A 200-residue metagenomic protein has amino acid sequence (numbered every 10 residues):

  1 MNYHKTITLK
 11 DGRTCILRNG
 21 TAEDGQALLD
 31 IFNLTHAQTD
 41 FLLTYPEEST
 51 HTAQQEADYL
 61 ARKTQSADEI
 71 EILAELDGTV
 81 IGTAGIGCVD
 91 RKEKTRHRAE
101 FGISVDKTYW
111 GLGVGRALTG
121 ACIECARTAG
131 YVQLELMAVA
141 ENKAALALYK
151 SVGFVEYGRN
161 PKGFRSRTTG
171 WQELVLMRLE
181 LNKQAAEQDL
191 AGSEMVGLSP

Functional and structural regions predicted by a protein language model:
M1-R13, N160, R167-P200: Terminal substrate-recognition subdomain of acyl/acetyltransferases
C15-A27: A short beta-loop-alpha structural element at the N-terminal edge of CoA-dependent acyl/N-acetyltransferase catalytic
G20, V105, A138: Hydrophobic adenine-recognition pocket in adenosine-nucleotide-binding enzymes
D30-E47: Helix-loop element at the rim of GNAT/NAT acetyltransferase active sites that forms part of the acceptor-substrate
E48-T108, T119, E180-N182, E194-S199: Acetyl-CoA-dependent GNAT
G115, T119, N142-A145, K162-T168: Short glycine/proline-centered loop/turn elements that form peptide/ligand docking sites
T119, A126-M137: Conserved GNAT acetyl-CoA-binding A-motif
E135-A138, K150, V155-Q172: Conserved catalytic-core motifs of GNAT/GCN5-like acyltransferases
